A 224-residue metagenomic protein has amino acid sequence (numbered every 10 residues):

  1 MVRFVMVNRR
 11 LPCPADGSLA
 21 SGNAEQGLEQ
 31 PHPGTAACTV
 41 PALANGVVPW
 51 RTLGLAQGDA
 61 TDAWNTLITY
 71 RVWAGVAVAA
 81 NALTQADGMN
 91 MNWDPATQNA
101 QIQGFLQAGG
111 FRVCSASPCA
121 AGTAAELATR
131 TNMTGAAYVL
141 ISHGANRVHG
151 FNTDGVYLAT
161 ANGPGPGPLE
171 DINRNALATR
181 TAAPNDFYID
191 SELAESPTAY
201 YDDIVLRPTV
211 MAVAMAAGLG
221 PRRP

Functional and structural regions predicted by a protein language model:
M1-P224: N-terminal pilin/flagellin-like segments and related low-complexity appendage regions
